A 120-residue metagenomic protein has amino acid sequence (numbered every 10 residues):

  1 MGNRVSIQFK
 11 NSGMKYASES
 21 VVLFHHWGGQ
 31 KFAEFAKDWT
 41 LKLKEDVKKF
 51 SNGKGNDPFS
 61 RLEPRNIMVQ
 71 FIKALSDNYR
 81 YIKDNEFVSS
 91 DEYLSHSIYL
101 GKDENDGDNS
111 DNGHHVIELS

Functional and structural regions predicted by a protein language model:
M1-Q30, E34, W39: Short, extreme N-terminal segment that most often corresponds to the first beta-strand
T40-S120: Low-complexity intrinsically disordered segments
